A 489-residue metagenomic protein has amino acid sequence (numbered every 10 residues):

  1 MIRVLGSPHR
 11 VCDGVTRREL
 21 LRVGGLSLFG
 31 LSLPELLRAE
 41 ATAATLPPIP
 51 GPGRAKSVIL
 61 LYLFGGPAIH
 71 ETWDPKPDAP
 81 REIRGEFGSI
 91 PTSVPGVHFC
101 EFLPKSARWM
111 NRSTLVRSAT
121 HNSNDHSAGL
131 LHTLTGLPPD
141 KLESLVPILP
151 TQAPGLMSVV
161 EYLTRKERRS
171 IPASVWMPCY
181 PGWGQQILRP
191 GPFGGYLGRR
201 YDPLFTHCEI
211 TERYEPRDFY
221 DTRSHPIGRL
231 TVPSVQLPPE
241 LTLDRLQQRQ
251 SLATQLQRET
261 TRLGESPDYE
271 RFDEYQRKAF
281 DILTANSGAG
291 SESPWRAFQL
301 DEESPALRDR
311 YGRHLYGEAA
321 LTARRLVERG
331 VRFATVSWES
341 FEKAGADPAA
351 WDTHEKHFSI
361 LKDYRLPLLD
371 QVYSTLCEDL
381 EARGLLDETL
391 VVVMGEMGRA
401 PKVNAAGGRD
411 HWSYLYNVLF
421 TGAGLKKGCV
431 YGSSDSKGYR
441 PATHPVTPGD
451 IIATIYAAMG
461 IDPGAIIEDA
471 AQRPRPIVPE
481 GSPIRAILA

Functional and structural regions predicted by a protein language model:
M1-A489: Ligand-binding pockets and gating/stacking loops
